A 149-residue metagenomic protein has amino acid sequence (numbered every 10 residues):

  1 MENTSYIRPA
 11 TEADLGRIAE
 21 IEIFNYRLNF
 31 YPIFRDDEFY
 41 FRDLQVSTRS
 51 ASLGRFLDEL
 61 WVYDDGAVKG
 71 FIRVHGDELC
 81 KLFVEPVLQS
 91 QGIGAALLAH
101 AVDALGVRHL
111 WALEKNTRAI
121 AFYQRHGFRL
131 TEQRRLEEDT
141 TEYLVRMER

Functional and structural regions predicted by a protein language model:
Y6-E20: A short beta-loop-alpha structural element at the N-terminal edge of CoA-dependent acyl/N-acetyltransferase catalytic
I23-S50: Conserved GNAT-fold acetyl-CoA-binding loop/helix
L57-G70: Conserved beta-hairpin
H75-Q89, A112-L113: A short, internal acetyl-CoA/4′-phosphopantetheine-binding micro-motif in the GNAT/acyltransferase core
L88, G92-H100: Conserved acetyl-CoA pyrophosphate-binding loop and the N-cap/start of the following alpha-helix in GNAT-like
D103-K115: Conserved GNAT acetyl-CoA-binding A-motif
W111-L113, R129-R146: Conserved catalytic-core motifs of GNAT/GCN5-like acyltransferases
Y123, F128: Conserved active-site tyrosine of GNAT-family acetyltransferases
